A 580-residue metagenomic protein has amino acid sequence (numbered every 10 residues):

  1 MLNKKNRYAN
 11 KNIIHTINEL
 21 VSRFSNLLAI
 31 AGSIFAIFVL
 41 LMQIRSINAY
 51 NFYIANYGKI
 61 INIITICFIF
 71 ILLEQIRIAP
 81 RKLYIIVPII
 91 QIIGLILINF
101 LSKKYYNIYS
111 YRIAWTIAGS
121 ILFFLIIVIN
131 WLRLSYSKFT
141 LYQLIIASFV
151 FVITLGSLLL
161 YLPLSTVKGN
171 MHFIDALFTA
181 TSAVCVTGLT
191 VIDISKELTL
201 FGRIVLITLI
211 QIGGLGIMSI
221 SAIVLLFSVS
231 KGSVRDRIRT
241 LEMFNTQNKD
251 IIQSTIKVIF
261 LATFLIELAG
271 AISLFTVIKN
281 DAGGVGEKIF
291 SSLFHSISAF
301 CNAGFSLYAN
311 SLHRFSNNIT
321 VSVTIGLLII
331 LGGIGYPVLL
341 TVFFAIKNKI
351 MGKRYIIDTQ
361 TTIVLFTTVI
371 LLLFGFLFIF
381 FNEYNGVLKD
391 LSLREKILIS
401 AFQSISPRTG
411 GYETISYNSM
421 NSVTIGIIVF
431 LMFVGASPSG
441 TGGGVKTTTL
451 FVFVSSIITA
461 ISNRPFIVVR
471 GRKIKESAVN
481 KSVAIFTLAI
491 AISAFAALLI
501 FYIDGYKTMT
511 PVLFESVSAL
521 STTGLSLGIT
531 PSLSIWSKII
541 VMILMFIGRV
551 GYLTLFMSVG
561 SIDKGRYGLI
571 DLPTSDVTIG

Functional and structural regions predicted by a protein language model:
M1-G580: Membrane-proximal intracellular helices of multi-pass ion channels
